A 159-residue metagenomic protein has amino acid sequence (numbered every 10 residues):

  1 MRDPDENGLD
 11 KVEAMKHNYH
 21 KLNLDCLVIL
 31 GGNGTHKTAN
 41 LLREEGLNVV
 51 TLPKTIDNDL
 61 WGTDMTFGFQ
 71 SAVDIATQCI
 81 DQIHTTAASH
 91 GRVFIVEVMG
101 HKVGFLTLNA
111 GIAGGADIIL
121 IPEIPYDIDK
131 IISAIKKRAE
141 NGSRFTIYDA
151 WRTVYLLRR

Functional and structural regions predicted by a protein language model:
M1, T35-L41, L47-L52: Small-residue-rich
M1-N18: Phosphate/nucleotide-donor binding subsite
M1-P4, D64, D117-E123: Acidic/glycine-enriched edge-of-secondary-structure segments
V12, L24-D25: C-terminal binding/interaction regions
N18, C26-G31, K37-L41, F69-H90 (+1 more regions): Accessory alpha-helical/coil subdomains and C-terminal extensions that flank or cap enzyme catalytic cores
E45-Q82: Glycine/threonine-rich beta-strand-loop-alpha-helix active-site module that forms ligand/phosphate-binding
V49-T51, I95, I119: Conserved beta-strand scaffold positions in the cores of enzyme catalytic domains, especially in NTP/NDP-utilizing
